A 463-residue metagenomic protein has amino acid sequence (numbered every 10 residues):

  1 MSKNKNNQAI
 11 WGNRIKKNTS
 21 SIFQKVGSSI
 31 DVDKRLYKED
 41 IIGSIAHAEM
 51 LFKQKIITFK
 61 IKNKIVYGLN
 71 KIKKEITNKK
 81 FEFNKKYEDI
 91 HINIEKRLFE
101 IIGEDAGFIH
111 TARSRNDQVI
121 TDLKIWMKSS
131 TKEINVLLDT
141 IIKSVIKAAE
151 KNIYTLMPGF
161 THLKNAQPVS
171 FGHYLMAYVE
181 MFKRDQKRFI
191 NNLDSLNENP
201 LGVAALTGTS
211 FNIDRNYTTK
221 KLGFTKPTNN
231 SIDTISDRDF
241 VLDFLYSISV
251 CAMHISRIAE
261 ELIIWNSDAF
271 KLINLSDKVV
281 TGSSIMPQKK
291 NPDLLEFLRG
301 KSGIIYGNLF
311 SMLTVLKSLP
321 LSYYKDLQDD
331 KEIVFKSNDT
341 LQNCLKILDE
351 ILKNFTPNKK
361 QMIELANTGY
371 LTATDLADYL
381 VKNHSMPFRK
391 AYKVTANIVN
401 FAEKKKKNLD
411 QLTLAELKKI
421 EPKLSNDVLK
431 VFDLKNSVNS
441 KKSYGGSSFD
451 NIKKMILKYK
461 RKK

Functional and structural regions predicted by a protein language model:
S2-G208, I213-T219, K226, V279-G282 (+2 more regions): A helix-coil-helix interface module used to build multimeric assemblies and to scaffold catalytic/cofactor sites
S2-G43, I101-D105, M286-K463: Glycine-rich cofactor/substrate-binding loops
S44, H91, E95, V241-F244 (+2 more regions): Short runs of predominantly hydrophobic/aromatic residues within well-ordered alpha helices that form helix-helix
H47-I57, H173, L242-V250, A377-S385: Short, well-ordered beta-strand elements within core beta-sheets of diverse protein domains
F52, L69-K80, L98, I102-A106 (+19 more regions): Structural signal for hydrophobic packing residues in well-ordered secondary-structure cores of soluble enzyme domains
I56-I57, F270-K271, M386, N408: Conserved hydrophobic residue
K64-I65, I232, V394, A415: Residue-level "edge-of-site" marker
M127, N135-V136, P158, K164-S318 (+3 more regions): Charged, flexible cofactor/metal-binding loops and thiol motifs
